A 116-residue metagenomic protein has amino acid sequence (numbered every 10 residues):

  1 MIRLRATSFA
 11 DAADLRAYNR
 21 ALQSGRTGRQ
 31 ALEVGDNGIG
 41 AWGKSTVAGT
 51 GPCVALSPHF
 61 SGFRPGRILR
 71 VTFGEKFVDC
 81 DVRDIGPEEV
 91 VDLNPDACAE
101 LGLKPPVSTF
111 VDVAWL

Functional and structural regions predicted by a protein language model:
M1-L116: Secreted/periplasmic proteins
